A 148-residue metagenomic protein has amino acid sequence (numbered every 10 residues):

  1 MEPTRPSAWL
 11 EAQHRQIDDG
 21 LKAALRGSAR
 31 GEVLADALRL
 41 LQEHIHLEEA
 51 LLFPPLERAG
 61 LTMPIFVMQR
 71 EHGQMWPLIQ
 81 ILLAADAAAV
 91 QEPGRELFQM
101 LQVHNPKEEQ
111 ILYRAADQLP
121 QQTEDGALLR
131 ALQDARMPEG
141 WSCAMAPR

Functional and structural regions predicted by a protein language model:
M1-R148: Small-residue-biased structural context
